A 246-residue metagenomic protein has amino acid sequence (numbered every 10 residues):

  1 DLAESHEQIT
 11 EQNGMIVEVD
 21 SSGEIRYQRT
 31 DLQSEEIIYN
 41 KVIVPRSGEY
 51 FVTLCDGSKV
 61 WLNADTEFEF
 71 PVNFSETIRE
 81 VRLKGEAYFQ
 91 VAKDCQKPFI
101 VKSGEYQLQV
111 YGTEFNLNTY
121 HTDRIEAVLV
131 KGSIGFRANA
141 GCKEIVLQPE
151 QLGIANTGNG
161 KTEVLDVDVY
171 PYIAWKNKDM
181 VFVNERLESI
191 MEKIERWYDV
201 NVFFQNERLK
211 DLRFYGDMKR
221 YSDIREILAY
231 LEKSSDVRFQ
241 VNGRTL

Functional and structural regions predicted by a protein language model:
D1-L246: A residue-level detector for the "anchor" residue at the start of short, highly conserved motifs
